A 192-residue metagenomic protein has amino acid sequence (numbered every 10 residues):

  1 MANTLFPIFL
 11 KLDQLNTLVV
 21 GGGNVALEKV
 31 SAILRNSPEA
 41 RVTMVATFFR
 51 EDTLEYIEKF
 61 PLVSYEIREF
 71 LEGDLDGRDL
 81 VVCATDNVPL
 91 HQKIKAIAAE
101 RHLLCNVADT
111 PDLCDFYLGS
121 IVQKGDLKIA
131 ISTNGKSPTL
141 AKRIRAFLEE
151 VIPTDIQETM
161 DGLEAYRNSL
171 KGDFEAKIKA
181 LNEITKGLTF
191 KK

Functional and structural regions predicted by a protein language model:
M1-Y56: Hydrophobic, well-ordered beta-alpha structural blocks that scaffold small-molecule cofactor pockets
N16, D79-L80: Structural motif
N24-V25, P89, G135: Residue-level detector of alpha-helix initiation sites
A46, Y65-E69, D109: Short loop/edge segments at beta-strand edges and connector loops that shape dinucleotide/nucleotide cofactor-binding
E58-D76: Glycine-rich, highly charged phosphate/nucleotide-binding loops
L80-D86, H91-Y117: ADP-ribose/adenylate-binding Rossmann-like module
V107-Q157: E1/E1-like adenylate-forming module used to activate ubiquitin-like modifiers and sulfur-carrier proteins
G135-K192: An accessory alpha-helical subdomain
